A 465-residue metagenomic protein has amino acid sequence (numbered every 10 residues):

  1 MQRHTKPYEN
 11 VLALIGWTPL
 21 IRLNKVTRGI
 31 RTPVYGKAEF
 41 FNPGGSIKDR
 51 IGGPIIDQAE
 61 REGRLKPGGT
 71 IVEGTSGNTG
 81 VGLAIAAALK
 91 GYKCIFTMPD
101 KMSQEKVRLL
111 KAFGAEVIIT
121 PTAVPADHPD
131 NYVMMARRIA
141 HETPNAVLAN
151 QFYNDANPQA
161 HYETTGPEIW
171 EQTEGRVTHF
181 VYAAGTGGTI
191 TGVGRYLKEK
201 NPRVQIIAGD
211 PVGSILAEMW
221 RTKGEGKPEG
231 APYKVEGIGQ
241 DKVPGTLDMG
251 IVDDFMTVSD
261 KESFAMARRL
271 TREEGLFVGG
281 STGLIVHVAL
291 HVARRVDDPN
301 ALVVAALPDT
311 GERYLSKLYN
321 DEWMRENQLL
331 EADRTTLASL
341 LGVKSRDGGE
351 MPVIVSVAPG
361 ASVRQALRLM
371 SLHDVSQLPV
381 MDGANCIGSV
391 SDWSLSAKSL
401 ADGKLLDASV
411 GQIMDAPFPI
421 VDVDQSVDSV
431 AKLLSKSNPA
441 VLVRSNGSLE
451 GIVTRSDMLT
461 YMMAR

Functional and structural regions predicted by a protein language model:
M1-K344: PLP-dependent amino-acid enzyme catalytic core
Y35, T257, S356, S389 (+2 more regions): Short aromatic/basic micro-patch
A87, L110, I169, G275 (+7 more regions): Terminal peptide-recognition signature
I251, R334-I354, D407-F418: Bateman (tandem CBS) regulatory domains
V355-D374, V380-D382, S399, P419-N438 (+2 more regions): The conserved cystathionine-beta-synthase
S376, G388-L395, E450-M458: Short hydrophobic beta-strand motif reused across regulatory alpha/beta modules
